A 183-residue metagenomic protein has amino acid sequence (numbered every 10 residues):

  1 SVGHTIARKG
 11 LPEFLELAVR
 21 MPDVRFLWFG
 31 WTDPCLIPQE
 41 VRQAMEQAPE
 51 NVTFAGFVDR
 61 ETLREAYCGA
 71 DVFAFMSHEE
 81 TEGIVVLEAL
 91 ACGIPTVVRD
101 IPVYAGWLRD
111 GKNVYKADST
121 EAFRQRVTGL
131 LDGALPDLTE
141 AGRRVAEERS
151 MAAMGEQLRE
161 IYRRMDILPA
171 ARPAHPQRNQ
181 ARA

Functional and structural regions predicted by a protein language model:
V2, R25-E40, F54-G56: Glycosyltransferase donor-sugar binding loop
H4-R20, L36: A conserved mid-protein helix/loop that constitutes part of the nucleotide-sugar donor-binding site
F57-V58, E65-A70: Short alpha-helical donor nucleotide-sugar binding micro-motif in glycosyltransferases
H78: Aromatic "clamp/platform" in nucleotide-sugar-dependent glycosyltransferases that forms part of the donor/acceptor
P95-V98: Short hydrophobic beta-strand element within catalytic cores of glycosyltransferases and related nucleotide-activated
D110-E121, G129-A134: Conserved acidic donor-binding segment of nucleotide-sugar-dependent glycosyltransferases
P136-R163, I167: A charged, aromatic-enriched C-terminal amphipathic alpha-helix characteristic of glycosyltransferases across folds
